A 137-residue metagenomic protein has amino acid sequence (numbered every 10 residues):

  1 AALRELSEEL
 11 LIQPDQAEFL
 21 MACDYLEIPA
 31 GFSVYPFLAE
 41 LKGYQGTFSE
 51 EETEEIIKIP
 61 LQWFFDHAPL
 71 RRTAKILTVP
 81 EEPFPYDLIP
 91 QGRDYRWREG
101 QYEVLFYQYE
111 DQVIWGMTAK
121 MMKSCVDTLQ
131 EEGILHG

Functional and structural regions predicted by a protein language model:
A1-I114, M121-S124, T128, E132-G137: Unchanged
